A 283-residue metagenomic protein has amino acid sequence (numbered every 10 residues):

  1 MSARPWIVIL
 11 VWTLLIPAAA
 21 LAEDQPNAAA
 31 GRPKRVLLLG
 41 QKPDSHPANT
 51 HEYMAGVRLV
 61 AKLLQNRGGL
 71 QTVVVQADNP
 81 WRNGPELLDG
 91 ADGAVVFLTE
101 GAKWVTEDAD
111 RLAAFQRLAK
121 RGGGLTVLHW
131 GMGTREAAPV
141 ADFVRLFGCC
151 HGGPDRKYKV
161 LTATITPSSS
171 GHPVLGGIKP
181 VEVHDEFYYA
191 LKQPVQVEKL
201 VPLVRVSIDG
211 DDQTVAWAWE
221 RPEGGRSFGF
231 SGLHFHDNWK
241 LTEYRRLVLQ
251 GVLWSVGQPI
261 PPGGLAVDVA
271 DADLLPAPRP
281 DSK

Functional and structural regions predicted by a protein language model:
M1-P5: Positively charged n-region of N-terminal signal peptides that target proteins for export
I7-A18: Bacterial N-terminal signal peptides
D24-P33, G40, L59, N66 (+3 more regions): Extracellular ligand-binding/catalytic regions of CAZymes and related secreted enzymes and adhesion modules
N27, L37-L39, D44, A48-T134: Helical hinge/lid and interdomain linker segments adjacent to catalytic or ligand-binding clefts that mediate domain
P47-N49, K159-T164, L233-T242: Active-site rim elements
G56-V60, L87, R111-A114, P139 (+3 more regions): Stable alpha-helical elements in mature extracytoplasmic
G101-G177: A glycine-rich, often tryptophan-bearing local segment used as a flexible ligand/cofactor-contacting loop or short
G152-G224: Catalytic beta-strand/loop cores that center a nucleophilic Ser/Cys/Thr and support acyl-enzyme chemistry
